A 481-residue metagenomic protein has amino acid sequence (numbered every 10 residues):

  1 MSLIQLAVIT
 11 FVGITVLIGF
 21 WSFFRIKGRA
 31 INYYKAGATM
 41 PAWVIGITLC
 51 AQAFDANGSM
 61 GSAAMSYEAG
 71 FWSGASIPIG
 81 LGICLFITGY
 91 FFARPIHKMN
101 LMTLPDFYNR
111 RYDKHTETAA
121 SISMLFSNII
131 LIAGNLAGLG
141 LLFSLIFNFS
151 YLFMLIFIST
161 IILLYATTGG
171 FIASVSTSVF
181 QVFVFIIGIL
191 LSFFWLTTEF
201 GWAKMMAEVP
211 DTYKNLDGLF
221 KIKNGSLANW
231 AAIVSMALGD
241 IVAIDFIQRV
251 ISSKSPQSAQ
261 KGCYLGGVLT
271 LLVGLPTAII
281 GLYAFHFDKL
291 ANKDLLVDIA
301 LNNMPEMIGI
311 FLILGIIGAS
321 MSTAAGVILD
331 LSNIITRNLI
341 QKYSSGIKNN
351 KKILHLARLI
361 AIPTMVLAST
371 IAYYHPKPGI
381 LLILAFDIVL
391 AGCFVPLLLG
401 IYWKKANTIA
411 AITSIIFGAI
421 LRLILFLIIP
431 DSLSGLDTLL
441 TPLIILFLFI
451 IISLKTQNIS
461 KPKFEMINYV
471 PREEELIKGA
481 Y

Functional and structural regions predicted by a protein language model:
M1-Y481: Membrane-embedded helix-loop-helix hairpins and adjacent transmembrane boundary segments in multi-pass transporters
